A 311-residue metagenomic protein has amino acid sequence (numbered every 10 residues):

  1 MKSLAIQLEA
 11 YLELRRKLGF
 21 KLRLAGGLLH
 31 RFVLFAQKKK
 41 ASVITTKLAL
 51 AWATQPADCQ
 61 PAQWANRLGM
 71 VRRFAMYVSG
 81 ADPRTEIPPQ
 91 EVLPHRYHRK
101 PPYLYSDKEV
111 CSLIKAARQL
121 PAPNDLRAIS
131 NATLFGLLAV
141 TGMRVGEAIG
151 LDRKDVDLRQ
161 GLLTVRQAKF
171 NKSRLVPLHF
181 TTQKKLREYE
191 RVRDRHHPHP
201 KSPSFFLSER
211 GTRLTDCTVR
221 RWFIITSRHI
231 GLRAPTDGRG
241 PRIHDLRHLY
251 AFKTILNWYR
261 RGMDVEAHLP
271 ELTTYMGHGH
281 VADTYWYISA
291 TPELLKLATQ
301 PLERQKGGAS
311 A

Functional and structural regions predicted by a protein language model:
M1-A311: Conserved catalytic core of the tyrosine transesterase superfamily
